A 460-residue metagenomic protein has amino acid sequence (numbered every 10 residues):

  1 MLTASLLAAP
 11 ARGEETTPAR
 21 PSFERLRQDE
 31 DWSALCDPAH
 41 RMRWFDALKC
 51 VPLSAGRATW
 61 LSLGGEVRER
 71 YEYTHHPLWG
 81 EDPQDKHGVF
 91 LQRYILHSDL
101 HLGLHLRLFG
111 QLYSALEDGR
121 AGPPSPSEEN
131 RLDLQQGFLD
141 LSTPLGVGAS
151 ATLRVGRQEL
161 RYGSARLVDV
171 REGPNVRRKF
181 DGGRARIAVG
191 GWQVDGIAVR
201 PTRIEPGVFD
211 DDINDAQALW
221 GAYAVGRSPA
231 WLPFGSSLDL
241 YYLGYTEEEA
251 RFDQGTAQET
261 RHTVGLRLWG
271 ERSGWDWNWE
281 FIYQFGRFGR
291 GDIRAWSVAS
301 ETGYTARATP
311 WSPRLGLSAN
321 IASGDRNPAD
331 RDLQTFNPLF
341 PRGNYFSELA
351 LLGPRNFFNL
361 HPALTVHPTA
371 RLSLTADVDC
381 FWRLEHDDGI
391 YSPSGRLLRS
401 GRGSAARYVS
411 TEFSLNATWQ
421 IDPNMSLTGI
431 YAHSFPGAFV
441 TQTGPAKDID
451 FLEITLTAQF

Functional and structural regions predicted by a protein language model:
A4-K86, H97, G103, P126 (+3 more regions): N-terminal periplasmic/intermembrane-space "pro-region" immediately following the signal or transit peptide
T17-A39, D253-Q254, G291-G403: Extracellular/periplasmic loop regions
P38-A58, H97-L104, Q136, D140-G146 (+12 more regions): Outer-membrane beta-barrel proteins
A39, Y73-Q92, L100-A151, R166-D169 (+6 more regions): Surface-exposed loop and membrane-interface regions of Gram-negative outer-membrane beta-barrel proteins
R70-T74, R107, Q111, A115-E117 (+9 more regions): Structural signature of outer-membrane beta-barrel domains
L145-L153, R166-A329, D387, R399 (+3 more regions): Signature for the C-terminal beta-barrel architecture of outer-membrane proteins
P362, A376, S410-Q420, M425-I430 (+1 more regions): Conserved C-terminal beta-signal and adjacent last beta-strands/turns of outer-membrane beta-barrel proteins
D422-T455, Q459: Predominantly the C-terminal beta-signal and adjacent terminal strand-loop region of outer-membrane beta-barrel
